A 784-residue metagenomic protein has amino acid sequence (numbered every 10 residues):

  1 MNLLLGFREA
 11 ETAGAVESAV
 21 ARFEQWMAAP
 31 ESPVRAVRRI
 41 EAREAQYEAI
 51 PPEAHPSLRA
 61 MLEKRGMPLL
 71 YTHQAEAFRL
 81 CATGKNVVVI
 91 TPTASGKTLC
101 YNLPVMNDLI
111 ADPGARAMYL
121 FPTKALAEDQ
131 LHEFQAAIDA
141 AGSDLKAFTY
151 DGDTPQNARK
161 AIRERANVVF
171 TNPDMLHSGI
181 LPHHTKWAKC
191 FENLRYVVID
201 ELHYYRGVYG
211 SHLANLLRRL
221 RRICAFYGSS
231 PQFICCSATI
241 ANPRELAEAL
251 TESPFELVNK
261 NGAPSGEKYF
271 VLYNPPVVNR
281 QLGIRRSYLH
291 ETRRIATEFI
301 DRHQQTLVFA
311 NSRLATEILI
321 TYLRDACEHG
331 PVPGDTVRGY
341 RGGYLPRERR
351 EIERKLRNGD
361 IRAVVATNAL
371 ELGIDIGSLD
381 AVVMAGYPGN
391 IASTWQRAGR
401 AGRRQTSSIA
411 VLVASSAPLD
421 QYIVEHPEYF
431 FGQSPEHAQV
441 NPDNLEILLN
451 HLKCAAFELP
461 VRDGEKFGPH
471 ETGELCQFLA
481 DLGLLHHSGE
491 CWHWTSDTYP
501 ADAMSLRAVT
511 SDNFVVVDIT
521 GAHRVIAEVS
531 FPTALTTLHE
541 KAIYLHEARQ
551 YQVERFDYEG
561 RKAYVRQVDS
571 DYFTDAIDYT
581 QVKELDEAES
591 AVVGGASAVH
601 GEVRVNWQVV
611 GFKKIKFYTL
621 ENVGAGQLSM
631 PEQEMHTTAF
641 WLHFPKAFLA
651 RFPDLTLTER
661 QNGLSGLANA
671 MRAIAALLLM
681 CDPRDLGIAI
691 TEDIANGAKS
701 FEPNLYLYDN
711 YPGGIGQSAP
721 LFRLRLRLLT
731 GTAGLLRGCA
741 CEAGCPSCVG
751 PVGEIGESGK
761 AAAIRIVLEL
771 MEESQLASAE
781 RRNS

Functional and structural regions predicted by a protein language model:
M1-F7, F23, L479: Extended hydrophobic/Leu-rich segments
N2, P30, G96, C741-G744: Secretory pathway export signals and precursors
N2-A10, L776-S784: Intrinsic disorder/low-complexity segments
T12-A15: N-terminal, positively charged, Ser/Thr/Ala/Gly-biased leader segments that form transit/presequence-like amphipathic
E17-R65, L69-T72, E76, C81-H177 (+4 more regions): Helicase motor core with emphasis on the C-terminal RecA-like subdomain
Q232-C235, A414, K453-A456, R462-L538 (+2 more regions): Extended, highly charged accessory segments
R244-E245, E252, A548-D557: Short, solvent-exposed linear motifs at loop/edge-of-secondary-structure regions
